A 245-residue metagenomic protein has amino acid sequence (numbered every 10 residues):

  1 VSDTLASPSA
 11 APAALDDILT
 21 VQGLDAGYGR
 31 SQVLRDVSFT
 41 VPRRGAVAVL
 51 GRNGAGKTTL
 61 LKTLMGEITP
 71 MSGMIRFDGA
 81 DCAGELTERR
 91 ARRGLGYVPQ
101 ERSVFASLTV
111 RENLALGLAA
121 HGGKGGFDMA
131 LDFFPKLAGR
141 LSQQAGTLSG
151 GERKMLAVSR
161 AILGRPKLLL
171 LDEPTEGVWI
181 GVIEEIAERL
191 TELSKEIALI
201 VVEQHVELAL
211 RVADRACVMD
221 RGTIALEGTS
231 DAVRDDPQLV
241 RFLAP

Functional and structural regions predicted by a protein language model:
L50-R52: The feature captures the beta-strand-to-loop junction immediately N-terminal to the Walker
M65: Helix-to-loop junction immediately C-terminal to a conserved catalytic motif
G73-C82, R93, G125-F127, D132: Conserved ABC transporter NBD signature motif
A161-I162: ABC ATPase C-loop
L169-E173: Catalytic Walker B motif of ABC-type/P-loop ATPase nucleotide-binding domains
I183-E196: Helical segment within the ABC ATPase nucleotide-binding domain
